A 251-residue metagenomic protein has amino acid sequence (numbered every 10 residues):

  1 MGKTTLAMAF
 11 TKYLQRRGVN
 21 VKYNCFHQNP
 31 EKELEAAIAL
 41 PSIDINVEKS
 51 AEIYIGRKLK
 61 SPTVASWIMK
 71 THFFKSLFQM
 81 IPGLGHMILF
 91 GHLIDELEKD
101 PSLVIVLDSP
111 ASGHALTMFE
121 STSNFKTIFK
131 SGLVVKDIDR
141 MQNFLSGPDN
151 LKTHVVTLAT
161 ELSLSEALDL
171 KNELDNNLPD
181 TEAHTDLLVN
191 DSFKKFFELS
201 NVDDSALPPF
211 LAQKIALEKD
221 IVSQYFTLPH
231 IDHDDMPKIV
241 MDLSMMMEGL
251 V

Functional and structural regions predicted by a protein language model:
K3: Conserved lysine of the Walker
L6-L145, V156-L164, D186-L188, V222 (+2 more regions): Flexible phosphate-sensing "switch/lid" loops adjacent to ATP/NTP-binding sites across phosphate-transfer
L145-L151: Glycine-rich phosphate/diphosphate-binding loops that line cofactor/substrate pockets in enzymes
N150, E161-V251: C-terminal lobe/tail of nucleotide-utilizing enzymes
